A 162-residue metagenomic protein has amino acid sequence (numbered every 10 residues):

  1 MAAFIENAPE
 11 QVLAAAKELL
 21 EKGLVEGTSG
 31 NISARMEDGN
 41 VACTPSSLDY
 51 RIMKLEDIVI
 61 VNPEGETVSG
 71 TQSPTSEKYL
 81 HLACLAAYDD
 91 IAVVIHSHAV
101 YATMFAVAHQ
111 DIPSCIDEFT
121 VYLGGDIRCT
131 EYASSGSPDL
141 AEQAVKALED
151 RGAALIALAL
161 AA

Functional and structural regions predicted by a protein language model:
M1-A162: Glycine-rich flexible loops
